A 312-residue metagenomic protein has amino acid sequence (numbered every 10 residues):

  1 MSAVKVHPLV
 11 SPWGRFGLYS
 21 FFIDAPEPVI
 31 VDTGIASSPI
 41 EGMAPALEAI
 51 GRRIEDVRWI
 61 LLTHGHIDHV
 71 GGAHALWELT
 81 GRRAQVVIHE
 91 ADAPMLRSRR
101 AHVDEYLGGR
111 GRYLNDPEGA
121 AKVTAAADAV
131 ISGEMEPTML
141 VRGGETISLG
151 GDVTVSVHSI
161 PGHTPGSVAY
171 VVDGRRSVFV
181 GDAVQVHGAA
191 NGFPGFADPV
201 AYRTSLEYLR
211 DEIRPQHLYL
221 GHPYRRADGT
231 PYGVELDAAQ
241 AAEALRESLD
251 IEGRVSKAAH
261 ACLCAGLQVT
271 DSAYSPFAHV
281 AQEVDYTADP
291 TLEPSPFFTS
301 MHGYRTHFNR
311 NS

Functional and structural regions predicted by a protein language model:
M1-R52, A169-Q185: Conserved beta-strand hairpin/beta-sheet module of binuclear metal-dependent hydrolase folds, prominently
F22, L140-D173, S177: Core dinuclear metal-dependent hydrolase active-site scaffold
V31-G34, V57-G65, V86-H89, S159-G162 (+2 more regions): Active-site neighborhood of phospho(di)ester-bond hydrolases with catalytic His/Asp-centered motifs
I35, P39, E48-S148, E243: Active-site HxH/HxHxD metal-binding segment of metal-dependent hydrolases
S37-S38, G65-V70, A93-L96, T164-S167 (+2 more regions): Active-site environment of divalent metal-dependent phosphoester hydrolases
P161-A190, P199, E207: Active-site-proximal loop/helix segments of hydrolase catalytic cores
P199-S272: Divalent-metal (often Zn2+) His-rich catalytic cores of metallo-beta-lactamase-fold enzymes
A258-S312: C-terminal regulatory/interaction regions
